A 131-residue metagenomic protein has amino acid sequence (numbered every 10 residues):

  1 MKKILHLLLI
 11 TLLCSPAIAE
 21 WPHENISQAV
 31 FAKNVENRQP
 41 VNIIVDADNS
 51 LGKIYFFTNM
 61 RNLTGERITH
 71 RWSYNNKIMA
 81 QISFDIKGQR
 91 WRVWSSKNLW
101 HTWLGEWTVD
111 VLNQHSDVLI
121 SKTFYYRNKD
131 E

Functional and structural regions predicted by a protein language model:
I4-S15: Sec-dependent N-terminal signal peptides
A19-S50, D130-E131: Short, compositionally biased P/S/T/A/G/V-rich stretches that sit at domain boundaries
G52-R61: Aromatic/hydrophobic beta-strand junction motif of beta-rich domains
E66-I68, G105: Short beta-strand/loop motifs in extracellular/secreted proteins, especially within beta-sandwich accessory domains
H70-Y74, V111: Conserved aromatic beta-strand anchor motif in extracellular beta-sandwich/beta-rich domains
K87-S96: Aromatic sugar-binding surface patches on proteins that engage polysaccharides or sugar-phosphate polymers
N98-L104: Surface-exposed, short loops/turns at beta-strand junctions within beta-sandwich domains
T108-Y126: Short, exposed beta-strand-loop hairpins at the edges of beta-sheets in extracellular/periplasmic proteins
